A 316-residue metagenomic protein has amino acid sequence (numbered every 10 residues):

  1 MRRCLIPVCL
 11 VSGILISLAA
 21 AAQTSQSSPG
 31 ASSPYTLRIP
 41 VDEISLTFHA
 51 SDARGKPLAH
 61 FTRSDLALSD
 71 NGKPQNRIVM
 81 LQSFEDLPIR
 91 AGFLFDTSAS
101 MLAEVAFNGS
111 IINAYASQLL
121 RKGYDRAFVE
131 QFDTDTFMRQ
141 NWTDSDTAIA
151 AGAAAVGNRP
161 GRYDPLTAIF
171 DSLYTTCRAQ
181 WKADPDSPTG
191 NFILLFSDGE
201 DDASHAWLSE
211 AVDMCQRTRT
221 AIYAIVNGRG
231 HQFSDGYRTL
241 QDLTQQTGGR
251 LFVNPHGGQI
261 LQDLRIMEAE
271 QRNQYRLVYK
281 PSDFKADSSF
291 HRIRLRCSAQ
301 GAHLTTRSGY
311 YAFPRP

Functional and structural regions predicted by a protein language model:
M1-C4: Positively charged n-region of N-terminal signal peptides that target proteins for export
P7-S17: Bacterial N-terminal signal peptides
A22-P316: Scaffold/interface architecture of coatomer-like assemblies
